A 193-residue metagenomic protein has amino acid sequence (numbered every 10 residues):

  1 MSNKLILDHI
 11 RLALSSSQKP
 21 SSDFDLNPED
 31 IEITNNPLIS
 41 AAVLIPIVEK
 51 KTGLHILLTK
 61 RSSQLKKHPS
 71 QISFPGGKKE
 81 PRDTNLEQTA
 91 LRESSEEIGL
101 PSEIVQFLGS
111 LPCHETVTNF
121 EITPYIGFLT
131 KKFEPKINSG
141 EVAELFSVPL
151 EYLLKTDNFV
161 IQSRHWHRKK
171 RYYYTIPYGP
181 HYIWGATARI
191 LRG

Functional and structural regions predicted by a protein language model:
M1-S73, K78-F133, V142, S163-R164 (+1 more regions): N-terminal leader/linker segments that precede catalytic domains of diphosphate-processing enzymes
K136: Short, conserved charged micro-motifs
S139-K169: Amphipathic alpha-helical blocks and their helix-capping loop/short-beta junctions
